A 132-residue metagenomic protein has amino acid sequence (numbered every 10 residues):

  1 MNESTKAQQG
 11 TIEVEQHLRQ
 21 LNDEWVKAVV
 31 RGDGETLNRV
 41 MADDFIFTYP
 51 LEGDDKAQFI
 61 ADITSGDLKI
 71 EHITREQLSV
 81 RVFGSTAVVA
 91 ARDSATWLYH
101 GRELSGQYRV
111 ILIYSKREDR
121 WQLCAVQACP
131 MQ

Functional and structural regions predicted by a protein language model:
N2-R39, D44-Q132: A beta-strand edge to alpha-helix "cap/lid" segment located at domain peripheries
